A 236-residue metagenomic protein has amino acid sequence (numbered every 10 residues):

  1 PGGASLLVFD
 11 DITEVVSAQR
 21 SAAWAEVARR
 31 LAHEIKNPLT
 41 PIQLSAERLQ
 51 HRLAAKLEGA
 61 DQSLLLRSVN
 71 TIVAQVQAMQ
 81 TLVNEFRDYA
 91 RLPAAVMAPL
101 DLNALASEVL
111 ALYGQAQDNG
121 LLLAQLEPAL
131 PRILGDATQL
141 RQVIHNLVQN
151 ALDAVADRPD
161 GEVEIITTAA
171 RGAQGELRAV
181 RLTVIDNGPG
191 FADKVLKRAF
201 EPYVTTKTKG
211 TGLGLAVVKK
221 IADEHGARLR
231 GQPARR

Functional and structural regions predicted by a protein language model:
A28, G214, V218: Short alpha-helical Gxxx[C/S/T] motif in the catalytic ATP-binding
L39-Q77, M97: Histidine phosphotransfer helical core of two-component systems
L92-A95, P128, R132-G135, T206: Conserved micro-motifs of the catalytic ATP-binding
V96-L110: A conserved beta-strand-to-alpha-helix junction within the catalytic ATP-binding
L121-P131, A170: Conserved catalytic submotifs in the C-terminal HATPase_c
A179, F191-Y203: Short conserved segment of the HATPase_c
